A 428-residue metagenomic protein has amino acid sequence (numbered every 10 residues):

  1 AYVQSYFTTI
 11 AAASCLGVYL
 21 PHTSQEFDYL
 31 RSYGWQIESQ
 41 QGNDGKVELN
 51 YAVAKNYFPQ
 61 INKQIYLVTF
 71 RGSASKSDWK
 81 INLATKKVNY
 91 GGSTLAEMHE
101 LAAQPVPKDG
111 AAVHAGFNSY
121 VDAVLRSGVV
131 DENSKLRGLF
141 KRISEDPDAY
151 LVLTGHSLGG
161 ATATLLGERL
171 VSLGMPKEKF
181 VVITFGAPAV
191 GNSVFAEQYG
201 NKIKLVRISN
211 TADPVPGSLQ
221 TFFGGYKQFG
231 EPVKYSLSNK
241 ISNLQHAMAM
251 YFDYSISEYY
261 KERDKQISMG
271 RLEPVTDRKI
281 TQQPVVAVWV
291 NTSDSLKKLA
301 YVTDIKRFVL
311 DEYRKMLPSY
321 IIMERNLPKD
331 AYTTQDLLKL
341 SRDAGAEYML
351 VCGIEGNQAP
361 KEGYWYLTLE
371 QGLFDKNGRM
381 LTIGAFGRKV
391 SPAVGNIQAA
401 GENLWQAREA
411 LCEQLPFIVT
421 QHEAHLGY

Functional and structural regions predicted by a protein language model:
L16-V53: Extended, Lys/Arg-enriched charged tracts that mediate electrostatic binding to polyanionic substrates
V47-N50, P59-E100: Short, surface-exposed "cap/lid" segments of acyl-processing enzymes
Q64, S93-A112, S119-T154, E168-V285: Serine hydrolase/lipase
G155-G159, A163: Gly/Ala-rich beta-loop-alpha elbow adjacent to hydrolase catalytic centers
A189, M269-P318, V419-Y428: A structural "domain/chain start" motif
T276-P284, D343, Y364, F374-Y428: C-terminal/domain-edge helix-coil "capping" segments
P284-N291, T334-P360, T368: A short, hydrophobic beta-strand-centered structural micro-motif
L310-T334: Short beta-strand->alpha-helix linker/helix-N-cap micro-motif that forms a surface specificity/interaction loop
